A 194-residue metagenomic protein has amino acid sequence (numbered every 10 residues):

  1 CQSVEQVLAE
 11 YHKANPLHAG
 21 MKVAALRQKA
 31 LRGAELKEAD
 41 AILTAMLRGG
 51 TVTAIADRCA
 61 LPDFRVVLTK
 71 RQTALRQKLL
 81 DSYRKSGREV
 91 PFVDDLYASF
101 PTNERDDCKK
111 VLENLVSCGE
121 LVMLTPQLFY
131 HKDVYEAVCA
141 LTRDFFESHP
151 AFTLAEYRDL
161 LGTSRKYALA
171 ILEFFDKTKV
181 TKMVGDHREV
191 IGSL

Functional and structural regions predicted by a protein language model:
C1-L194: C-terminal non-catalytic scaffold/interaction domains in large multidomain proteins
